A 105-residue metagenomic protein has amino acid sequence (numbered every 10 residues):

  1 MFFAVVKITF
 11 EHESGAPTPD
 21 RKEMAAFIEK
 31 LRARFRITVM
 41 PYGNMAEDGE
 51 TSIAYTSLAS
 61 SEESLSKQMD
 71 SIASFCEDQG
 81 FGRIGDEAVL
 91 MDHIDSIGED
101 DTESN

Functional and structural regions predicted by a protein language model:
M1-S14: Short glycine-/aliphatic-rich beta-strand segments at the starts of folded cytosolic domains
A4-V6, A33-F35, G49-T51: A generic structural signal for short beta-strands and their flanking turns/coil linkers
E11, D101-N105: Terminal low-complexity, intrinsically disordered regions
S14-K22, E62-Q68: Short, conserved charged micro-motifs
T18-T38: Short amphipathic alpha-helix segments
R36-G43, G85-D86: A short linear hydrophobic-aromatic micro-motif
M40-S60: Short, charge-patterned binding micro-sites
S61-E99: C-terminal structural segments of small proteins and small subunits
